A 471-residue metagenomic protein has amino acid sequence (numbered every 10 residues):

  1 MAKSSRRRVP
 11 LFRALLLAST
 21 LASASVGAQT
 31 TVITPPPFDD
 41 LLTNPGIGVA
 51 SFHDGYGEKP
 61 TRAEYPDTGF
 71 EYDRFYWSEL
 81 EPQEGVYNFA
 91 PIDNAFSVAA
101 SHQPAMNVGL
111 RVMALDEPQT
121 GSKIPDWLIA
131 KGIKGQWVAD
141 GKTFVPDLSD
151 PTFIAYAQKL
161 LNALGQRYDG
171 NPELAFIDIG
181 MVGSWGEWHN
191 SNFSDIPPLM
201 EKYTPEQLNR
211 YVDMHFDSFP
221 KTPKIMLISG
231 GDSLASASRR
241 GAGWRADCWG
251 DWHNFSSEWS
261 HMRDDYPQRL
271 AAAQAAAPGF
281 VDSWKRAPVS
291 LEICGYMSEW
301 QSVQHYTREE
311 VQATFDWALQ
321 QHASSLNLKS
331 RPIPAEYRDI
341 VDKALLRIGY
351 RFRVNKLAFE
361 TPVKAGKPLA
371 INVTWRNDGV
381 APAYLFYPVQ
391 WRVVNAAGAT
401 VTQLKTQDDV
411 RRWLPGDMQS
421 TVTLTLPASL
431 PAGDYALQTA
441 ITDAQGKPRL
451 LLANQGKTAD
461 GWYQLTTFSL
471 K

Functional and structural regions predicted by a protein language model:
M1-V9: N-terminal secretory signal peptides that target proteins for export/translocation
S19, S23-S25: N-terminal signal peptide c-region/cleavage motif recognized by signal peptidases
A28-Y72, Y76-V98, K159, D169 (+5 more regions): Non-catalytic accessory regions flanking glycosidase/transglycosidase catalytic cores in CAZymes
T30-F153, D251, F280-L319, A323-Y337: N-terminal substrate-binding region of glycoside hydrolase catalytic domains
E71, A99, L164, I177 (+1 more regions): Conserved, mostly hydrophobic/aromatic
Q136-F153, L160-P198: Active-site groove signature of glycoside hydrolases
M181-S218, I225-W284: Substrate-binding cleft/loops of secretory-pathway carbohydrate-active enzymes
A344-K471: Extracellular/luminal regions of secreted and cell-surface proteins that mediate adhesion/ECM remodeling
